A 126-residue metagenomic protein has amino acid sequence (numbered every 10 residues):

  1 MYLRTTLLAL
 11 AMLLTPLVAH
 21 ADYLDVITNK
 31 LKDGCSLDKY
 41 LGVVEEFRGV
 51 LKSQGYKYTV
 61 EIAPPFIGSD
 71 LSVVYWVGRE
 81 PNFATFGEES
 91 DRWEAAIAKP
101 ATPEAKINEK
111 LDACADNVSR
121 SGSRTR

Functional and structural regions predicted by a protein language model:
M1-L7: Bacterial N-terminal signal peptides that target proteins for export
M12, L17-K99, I107-R126: Short S/T/G/P-rich N-terminal loop/turn motif that feeds into the first structured element of a domain
